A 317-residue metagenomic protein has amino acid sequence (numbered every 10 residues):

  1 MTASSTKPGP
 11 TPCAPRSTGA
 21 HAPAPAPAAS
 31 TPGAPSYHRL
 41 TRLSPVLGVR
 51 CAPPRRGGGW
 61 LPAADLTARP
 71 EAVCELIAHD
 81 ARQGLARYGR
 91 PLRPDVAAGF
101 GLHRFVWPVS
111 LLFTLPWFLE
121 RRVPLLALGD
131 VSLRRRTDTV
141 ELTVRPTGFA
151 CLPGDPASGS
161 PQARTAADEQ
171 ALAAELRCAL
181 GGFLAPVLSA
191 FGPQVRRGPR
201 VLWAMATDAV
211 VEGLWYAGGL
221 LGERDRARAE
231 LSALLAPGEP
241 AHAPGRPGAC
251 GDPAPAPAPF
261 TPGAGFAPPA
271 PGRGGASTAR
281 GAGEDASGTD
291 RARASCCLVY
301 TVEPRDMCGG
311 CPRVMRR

Functional and structural regions predicted by a protein language model:
M1-F100: Generic N-terminal leader/targeting and pre-domain segments
M1-K7, G310-R317: Short amphipathic alpha-helical segments
D65, P70-D285: Hydrophobic, aromatic-lined core segments that form the binding pocket/scaffold for planar heteroaromatic ligands
R293-R316: Local cysteine-cluster metal-coordination motifs and their immediate loop/turn environment, predominantly Fe-S cluster
